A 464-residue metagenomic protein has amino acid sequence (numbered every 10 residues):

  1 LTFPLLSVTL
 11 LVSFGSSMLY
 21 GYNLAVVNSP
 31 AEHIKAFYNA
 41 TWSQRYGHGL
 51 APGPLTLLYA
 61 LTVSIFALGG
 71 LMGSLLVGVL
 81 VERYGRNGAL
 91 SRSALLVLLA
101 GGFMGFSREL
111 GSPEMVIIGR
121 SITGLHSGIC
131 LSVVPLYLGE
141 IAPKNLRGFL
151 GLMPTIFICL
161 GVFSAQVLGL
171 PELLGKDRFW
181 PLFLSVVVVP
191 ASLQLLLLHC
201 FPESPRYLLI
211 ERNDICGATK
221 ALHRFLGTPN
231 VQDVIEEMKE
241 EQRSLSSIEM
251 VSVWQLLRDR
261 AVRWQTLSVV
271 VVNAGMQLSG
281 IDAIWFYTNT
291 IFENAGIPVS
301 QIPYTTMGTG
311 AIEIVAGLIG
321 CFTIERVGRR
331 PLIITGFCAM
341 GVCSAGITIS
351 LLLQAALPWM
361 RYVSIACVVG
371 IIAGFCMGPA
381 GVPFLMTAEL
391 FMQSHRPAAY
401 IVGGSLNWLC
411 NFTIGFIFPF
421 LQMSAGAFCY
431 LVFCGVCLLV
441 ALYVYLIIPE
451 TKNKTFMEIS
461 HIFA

Functional and structural regions predicted by a protein language model:
L1-L226, D233, R243-A464: Alpha-helical transmembrane bundle of multi-pass membrane proteins
M238-Q242: Short amphipathic alpha-helical coiled-coil/interface segments
